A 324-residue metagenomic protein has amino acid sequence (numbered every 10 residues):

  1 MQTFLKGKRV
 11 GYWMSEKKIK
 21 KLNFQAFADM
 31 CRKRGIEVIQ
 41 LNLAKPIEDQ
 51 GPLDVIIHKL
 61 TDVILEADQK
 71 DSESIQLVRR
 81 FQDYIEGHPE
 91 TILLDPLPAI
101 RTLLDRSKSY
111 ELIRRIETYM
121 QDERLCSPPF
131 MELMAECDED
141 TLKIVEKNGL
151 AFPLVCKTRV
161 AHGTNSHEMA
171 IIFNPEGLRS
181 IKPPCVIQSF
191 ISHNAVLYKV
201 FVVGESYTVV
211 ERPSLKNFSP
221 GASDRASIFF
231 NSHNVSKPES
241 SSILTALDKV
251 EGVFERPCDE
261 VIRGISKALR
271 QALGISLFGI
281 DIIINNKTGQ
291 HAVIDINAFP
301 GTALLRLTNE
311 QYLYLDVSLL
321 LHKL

Functional and structural regions predicted by a protein language model:
M1-M14, L60-I64, S74-S240, D248 (+4 more regions): Active-site nucleotide/adenylate-binding loops and adjacent lid/helix of ATP-dependent enzymes
Q2-G35: Short, charged N-terminal beta->alpha structural module
C31-G51: A short, well-structured beta->alpha microelement
Q50-V63: Short acidic/histidine-rich motifs immediately flanking catalytic phosphotransfer sites in two-component signaling
R256, Q271-I275, I284-L324: C-terminal active-site "lid" helix and adjoining low-complexity regulatory extension at the edge of ATP-using catalytic
S266-L269: A conserved acidic, glycine/proline-rich C-terminal tail/linker
I280-I282: Hydrophobic residue at the +6 position relative to the catalytic HRD Asp in the kinase catalytic loop
